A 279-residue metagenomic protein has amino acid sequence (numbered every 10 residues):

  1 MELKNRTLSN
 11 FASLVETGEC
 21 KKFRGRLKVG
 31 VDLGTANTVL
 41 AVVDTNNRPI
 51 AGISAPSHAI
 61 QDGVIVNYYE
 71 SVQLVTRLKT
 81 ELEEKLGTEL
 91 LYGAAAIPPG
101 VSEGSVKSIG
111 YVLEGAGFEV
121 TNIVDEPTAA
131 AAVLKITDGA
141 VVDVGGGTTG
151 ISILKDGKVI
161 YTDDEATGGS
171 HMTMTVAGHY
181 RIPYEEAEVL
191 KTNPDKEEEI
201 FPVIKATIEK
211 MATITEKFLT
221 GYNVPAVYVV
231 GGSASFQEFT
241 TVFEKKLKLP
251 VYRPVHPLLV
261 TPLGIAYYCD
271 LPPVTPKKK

Functional and structural regions predicted by a protein language model:
M1-T35, V39-V144, K158-L263, Y267-K279: Nucleotide/phosphate-binding catalytic cleft detector across ATP-hydrolyzing and phosphate-transferring enzymes
G147: Short glycine-rich anion-binding loops that position phosphate/pyrophosphate groups of nucleotides and phosphorylated
G150-S152: A structural feature that tracks compact, well-ordered secondary-structure segments with a strong bias toward
K155: A cytosolic small-molecule/anion-sensing beta-strand core signal
